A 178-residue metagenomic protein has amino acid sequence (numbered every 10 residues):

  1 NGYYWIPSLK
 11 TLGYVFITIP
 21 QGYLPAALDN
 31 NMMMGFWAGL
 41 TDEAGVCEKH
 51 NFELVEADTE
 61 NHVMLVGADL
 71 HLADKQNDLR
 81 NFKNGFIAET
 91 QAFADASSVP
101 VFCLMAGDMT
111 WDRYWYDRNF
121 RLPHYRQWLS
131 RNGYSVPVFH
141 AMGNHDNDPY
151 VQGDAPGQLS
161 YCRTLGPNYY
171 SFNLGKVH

Functional and structural regions predicted by a protein language model:
N1-L9: Short, surface-exposed beta-strand/beta-hairpin micro-motifs centered on an aromatic residue
W5, T110, D146: Short, flexible micro-motifs
S8, Q21, E56-D58: Non-catalytic surface loops within mature trypsin-like serine protease
S8-T11, G45: Surface-exposed coil/turn segments at beta-strand junctions on protein surfaces, enriched
K10-A27: A short, solvent-exposed beta-strand micro-motif common in secreted/extracellular proteins
D29-D117: N-terminal active-site segment of His-dependent metallophosphoesterases
G39, W115-H178: Extended active-site neighborhood of metal-dependent phosphoesterases/phosphodiesterases
